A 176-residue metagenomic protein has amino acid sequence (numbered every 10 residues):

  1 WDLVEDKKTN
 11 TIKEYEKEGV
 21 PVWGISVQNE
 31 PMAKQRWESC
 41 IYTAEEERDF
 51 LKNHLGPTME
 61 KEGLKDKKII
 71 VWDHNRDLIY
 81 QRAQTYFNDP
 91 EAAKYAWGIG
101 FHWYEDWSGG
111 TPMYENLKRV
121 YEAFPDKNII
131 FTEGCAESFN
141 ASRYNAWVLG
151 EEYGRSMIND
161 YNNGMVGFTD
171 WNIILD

Functional and structural regions predicted by a protein language model:
W1-D89, S108-K118, E122: Active-site cleft segment of glycoside hydrolase catalytic domains centered on the general acid/base Glu
T11, D106-S108, G167, L175: Generic hydrophobic alpha-helical segments
V20, P90-K94, N163: Structured loop/turn residues at beta-strand edges in well-structured enzyme cores
W23-V27, K68-V71, W97-G100, N128-E133 (+1 more regions): Structural recognition of the beta-strand scaffold that forms the well-ordered cores of secreted hydrolase catalytic
P31-M32, N75, G100-E105, C135 (+1 more regions): Catalytic metal-binding/acid-base residues of hydrolase active sites
H74-F101, A123, S138-L149: Substrate-binding cleft/loops of secretory-pathway carbohydrate-active enzymes
N128-D176: Aromatic/acidic polysaccharide-binding cleft in carbohydrate-active enzymes
